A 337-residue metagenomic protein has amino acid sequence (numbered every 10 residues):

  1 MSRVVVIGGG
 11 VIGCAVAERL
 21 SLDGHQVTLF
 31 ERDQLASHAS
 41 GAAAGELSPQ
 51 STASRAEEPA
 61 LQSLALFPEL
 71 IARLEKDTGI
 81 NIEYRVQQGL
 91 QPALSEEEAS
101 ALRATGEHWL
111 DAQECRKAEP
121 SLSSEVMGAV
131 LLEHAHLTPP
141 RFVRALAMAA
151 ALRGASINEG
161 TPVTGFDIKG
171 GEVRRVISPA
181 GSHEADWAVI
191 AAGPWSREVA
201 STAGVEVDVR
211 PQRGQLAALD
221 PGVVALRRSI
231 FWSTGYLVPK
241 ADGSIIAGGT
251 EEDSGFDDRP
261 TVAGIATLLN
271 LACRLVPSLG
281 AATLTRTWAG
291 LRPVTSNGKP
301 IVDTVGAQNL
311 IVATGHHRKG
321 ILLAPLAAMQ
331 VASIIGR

Functional and structural regions predicted by a protein language model:
S2-T28: N-terminal Rossmann-like FAD-binding beta1-loop-alpha1 element of flavoenzymes
A15-L22, G45-L47, I80-R85, S182-H183 (+2 more regions): Active-site substrate-recognition segment that forms the wall of the catalytic cavity or substrate channel
S21-G41: Glycine-rich FAD pyrophosphate-binding loop
G45-S121, M127, L271-C273: Dinucleotide-binding Rossmann-like beta1-alpha1 core, especially the glycine-rich loop that anchors the ADP
I80-Q91, W109-R153, T250-G255, N309-T314: Helix-loop-beta segment of a Rossmann-like dinucleotide-binding subdomain
V130-W187: Helical element adjacent to the flavin cofactor pocket in flavoenzyme catalytic cores
L310-A324: Glycine-rich phosphate/pyrophosphate-binding beta-alpha loops
P325-R337: Internal hydrophobic alpha-helix adjacent to the cofactor/substrate pocket in enzyme cavities
